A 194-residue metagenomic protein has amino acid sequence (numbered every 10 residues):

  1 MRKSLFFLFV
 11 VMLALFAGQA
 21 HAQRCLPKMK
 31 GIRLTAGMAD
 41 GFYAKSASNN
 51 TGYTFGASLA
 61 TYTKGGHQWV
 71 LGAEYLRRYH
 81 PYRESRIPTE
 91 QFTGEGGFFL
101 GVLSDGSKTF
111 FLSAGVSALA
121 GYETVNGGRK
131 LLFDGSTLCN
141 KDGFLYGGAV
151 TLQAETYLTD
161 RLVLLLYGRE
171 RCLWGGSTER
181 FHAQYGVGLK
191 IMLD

Functional and structural regions predicted by a protein language model:
M1-M29, D194: Cleavable N-terminal export/targeting peptides
H21-G72, K190-D194: Short glycine/proline- and aromatic-enriched beta-strand/turn motifs that initiate or cap beta-hairpins
K28-I32, N49-F55, P88-G94, F110 (+2 more regions): Residues that define the transmembrane beta-barrel architecture of outer-membrane proteins
M38-F42, Y79-P81, F133-L138, R169-C172: Extracytoplasmic loops and strand-loop junctions of Gram-negative outer membrane beta-barrel proteins
F42-G52, G65, Y82-R86, W174-H182: Solvent-exposed loop/turn segments connecting transmembrane beta-strands in outer-membrane beta-barrel proteins
S58-F133, L162, I191-D194: Gram-negative (and chloroplast) outer-membrane scaffold detector with strong preference for beta-barrel transmembrane
R78, G148-D194: Predominantly the C-terminal beta-signal and adjacent terminal strand-loop region of outer-membrane beta-barrel
T93, V102, L132-Y167: Extended low-complexity acidic/polar segments
